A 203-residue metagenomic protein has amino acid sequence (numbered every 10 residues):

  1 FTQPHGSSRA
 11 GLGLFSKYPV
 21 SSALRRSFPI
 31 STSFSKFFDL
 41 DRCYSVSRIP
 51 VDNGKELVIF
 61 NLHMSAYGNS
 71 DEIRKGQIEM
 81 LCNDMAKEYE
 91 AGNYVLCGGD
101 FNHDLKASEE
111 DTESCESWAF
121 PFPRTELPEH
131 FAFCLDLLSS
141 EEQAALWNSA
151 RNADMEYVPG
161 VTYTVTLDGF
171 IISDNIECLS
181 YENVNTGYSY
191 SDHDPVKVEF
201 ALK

Functional and structural regions predicted by a protein language model:
F1-M64: Structured beta-strand-rich core segments of catalytic domains in phosphoester-bond hydrolases
S7, D39, N69-I73, P159: Extracytoplasmic/periplasmic, Sec-exported soluble proteins
S7-L12, A23, T32, Y67-N69 (+3 more regions): Short catalytic/ligand-binding loop motif for oxyanion handling, primarily in non-cytosolic enzymes, centered on
A10, I73-G76, M80, E126 (+1 more regions): Extracytoplasmic/secreted proteins, especially bacterial periplasmic and envelope-associated proteins
L62, G98-D100: Active-site flanking residues adjacent to catalytic metal/cofactor-binding acidic residues
N69-N93: A long, amphipathic alpha-helix that forms part of the scaffold/cap immediately adjacent to metal-dependent active
A86-L96, H103-K203: Metal-dependent phosphoester-hydrolase catalytic domains
